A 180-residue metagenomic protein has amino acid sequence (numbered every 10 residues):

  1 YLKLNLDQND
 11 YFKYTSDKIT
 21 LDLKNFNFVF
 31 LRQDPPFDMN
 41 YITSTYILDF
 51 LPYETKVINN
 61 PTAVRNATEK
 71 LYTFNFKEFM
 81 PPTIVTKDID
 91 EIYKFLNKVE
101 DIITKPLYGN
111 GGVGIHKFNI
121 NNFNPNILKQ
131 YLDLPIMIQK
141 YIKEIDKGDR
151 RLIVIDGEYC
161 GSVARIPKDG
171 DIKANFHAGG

Functional and structural regions predicted by a protein language model:
Y1-V85: Conserved N-proximal alpha/beta basic substrate-recognition cap immediately N-terminal to, or forming the N-lobe
S16, Q33, N59, P106 (+2 more regions): Pocket-edge structural micro-motifs
F37-N40, V64-F74, E91-K94, N110-G114 (+1 more regions): Short, well-ordered, mixed-charge alpha-helical segments that flank or form enzyme active sites
S44-D49, T73, I92-L96, P125-K129: Short amphipathic alpha-helical segments and helix-helix/interface helices
V57, I102-I103: Hydrophobic beta-strand scaffold residues
K87, T104: Single, functionally critical "micro-switch" positions that shape active/binding sites and transmembrane helices
D90, N97-E100, Y108-G180: Phosphate-binding site of ATP-dependent enzymes
